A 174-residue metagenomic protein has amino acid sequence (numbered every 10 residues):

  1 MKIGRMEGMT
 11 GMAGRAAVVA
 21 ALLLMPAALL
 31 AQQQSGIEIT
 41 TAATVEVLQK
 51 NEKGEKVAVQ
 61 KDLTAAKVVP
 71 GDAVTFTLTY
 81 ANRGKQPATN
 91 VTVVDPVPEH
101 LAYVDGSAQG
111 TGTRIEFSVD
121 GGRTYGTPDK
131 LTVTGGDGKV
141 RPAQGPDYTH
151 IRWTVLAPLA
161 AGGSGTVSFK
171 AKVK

Functional and structural regions predicted by a protein language model:
K2-I3, L29-K174: Exported/extracytosolic protein signature
K2-V18: Bacterial N-terminal signal peptides that target proteins for export
R15-A27: Bacterial N-terminal signal peptides
